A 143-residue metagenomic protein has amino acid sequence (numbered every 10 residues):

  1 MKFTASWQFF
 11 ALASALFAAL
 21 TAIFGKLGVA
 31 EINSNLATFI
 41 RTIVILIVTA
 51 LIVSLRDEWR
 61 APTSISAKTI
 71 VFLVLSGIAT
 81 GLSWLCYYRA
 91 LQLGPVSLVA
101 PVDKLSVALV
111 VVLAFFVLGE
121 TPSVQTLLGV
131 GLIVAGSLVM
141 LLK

Functional and structural regions predicted by a protein language model:
M1-A13, I32, I45-L73, W84-L93 (+1 more regions): Membrane-interface interhelical linkers
F9, A13-L16, I40-V44, V71 (+3 more regions): Hydrophobic residues within alpha-helical transmembrane segments of multi-pass solute transporters/permease subunits
A15, A19, I23, A50 (+4 more regions): Hydrophobic/small/kink-forming positions within alpha-helical transmembrane segments of polytopic membrane proteins
L20-V44: Juxtamembrane helix-loop-helix junctions in multi-pass membrane proteins
G28, A37, A90, V102 (+1 more regions): Hydrophobic/aromatic residues within transmembrane alpha-helices of multi-pass small-molecule transporters
I43-L46, V96-A114: Specific alpha-helical transmembrane segments that line the substrate/conduction pathway and gating interfaces
A108-L127: C-terminal transmembrane-helix exit sites in multi-pass transporters
Q125-L141: Hydrophobic transmembrane alpha-helices of multi-pass small-molecule transport proteins
